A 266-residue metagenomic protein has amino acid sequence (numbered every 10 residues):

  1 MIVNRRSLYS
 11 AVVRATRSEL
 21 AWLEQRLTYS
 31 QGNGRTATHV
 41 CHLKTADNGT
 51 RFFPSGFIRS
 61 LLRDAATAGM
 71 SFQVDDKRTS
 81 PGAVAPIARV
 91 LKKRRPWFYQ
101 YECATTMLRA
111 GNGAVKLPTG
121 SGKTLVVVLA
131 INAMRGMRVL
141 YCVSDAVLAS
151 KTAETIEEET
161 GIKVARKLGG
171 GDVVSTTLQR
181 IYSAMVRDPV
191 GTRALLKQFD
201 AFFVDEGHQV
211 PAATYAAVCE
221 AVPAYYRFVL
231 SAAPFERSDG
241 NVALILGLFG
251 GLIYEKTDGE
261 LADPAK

Functional and structural regions predicted by a protein language model:
M1-D76: N-terminal accessory nucleic-acid engagement/regulatory domains that precede and modulate ATP-driven motor cores
H42-A46, D64-K116: Conserved pre-motif I regulatory segment
G113-K116, L140, F228: Short hydrophobic/aromatic beta-strand immediately N-terminal to the Walker A/P-loop
L117, E206: The Walker A (P-loop) glycine that initiates the GxxxxGKT/S ATP-binding motif of P-loop NTPases
T119-E159, T214, E236: Conserved Walker A/P-loop ATP-binding site and its immediately adjacent core in helicase/helicase-like ATPase domains
K151, E157-P189: Inter-Walker segment of RecA-like/P-loop motor cores
G170-G171, V186-D200, V222: Short basic/glycine-enriched coil/helix segment immediately N-terminal to the Walker B
D200-A201, H208-K266: Post-DEXD/H (motif II) to motif III coupling segment of the RecA-like Helicase ATP-binding lobe
